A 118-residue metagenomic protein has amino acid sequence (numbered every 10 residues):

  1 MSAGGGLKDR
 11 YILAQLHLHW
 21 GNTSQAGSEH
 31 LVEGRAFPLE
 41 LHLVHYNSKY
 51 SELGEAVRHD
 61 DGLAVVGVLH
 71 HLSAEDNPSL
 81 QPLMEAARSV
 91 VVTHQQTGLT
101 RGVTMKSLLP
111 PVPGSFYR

Functional and structural regions predicted by a protein language model:
M1-R118: Alpha-carbonic anhydrase
